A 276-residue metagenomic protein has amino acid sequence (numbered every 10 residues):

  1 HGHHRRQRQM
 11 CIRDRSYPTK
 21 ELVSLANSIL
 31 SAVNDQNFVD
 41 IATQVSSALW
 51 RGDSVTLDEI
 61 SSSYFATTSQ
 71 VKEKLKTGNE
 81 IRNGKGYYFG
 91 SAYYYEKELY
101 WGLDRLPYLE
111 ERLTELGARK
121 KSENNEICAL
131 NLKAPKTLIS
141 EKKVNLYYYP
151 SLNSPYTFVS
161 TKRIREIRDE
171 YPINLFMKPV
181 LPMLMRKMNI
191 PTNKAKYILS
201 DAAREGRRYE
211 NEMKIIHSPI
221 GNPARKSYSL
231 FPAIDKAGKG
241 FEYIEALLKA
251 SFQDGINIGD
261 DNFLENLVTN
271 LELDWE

Functional and structural regions predicted by a protein language model:
G2-R8, I12: Single conserved hydrophobic/aromatic residue that forms the stacking wall/gate of nucleotide- or nucleobase-binding
Y17-P18, Y64, Y147-N153, H217-G221 (+1 more regions): Conserved strand-turn element in the central/C-terminal portion of the radical SAM core barrel that lines
I29, K226-L230: Conserved N-terminal beta-strand and adjoining loop/helix that marks the start of the Nudix/MutT-like hydrolase domain
S31-A32, P191-K196, P232-A233: Short, hinge-like loop/turn segments at secondary-structure boundaries
A32-D35, D40, Q44-T137, K142-Y147 (+2 more regions): C-terminal cap of thioredoxin/glutaredoxin-like
N174-K187: Thiol-based oxidoreductase modules, predominantly thioredoxin-like and allied folds used for disulfide exchange
